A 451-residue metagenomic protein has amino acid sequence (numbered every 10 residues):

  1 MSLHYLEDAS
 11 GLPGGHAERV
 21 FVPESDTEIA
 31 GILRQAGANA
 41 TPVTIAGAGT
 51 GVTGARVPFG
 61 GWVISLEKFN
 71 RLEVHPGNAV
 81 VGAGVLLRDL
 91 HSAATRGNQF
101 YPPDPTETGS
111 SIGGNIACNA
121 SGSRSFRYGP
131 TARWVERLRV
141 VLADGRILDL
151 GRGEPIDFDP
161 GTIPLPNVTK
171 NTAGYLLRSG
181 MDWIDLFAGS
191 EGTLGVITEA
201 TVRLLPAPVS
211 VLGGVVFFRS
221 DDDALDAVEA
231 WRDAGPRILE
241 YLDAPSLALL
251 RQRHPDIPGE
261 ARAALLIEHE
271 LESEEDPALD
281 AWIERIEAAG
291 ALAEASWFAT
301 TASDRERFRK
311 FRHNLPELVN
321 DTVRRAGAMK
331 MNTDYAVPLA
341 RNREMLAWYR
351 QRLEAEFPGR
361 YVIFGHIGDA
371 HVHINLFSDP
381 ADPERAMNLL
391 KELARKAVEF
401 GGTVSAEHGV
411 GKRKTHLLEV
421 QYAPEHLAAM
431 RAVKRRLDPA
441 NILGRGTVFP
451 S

Functional and structural regions predicted by a protein language model:
M1-T41, I45-N78, Y128, T201-L204 (+3 more regions): N-terminal flexible segment immediately upstream of the FAD-binding catalytic core in FAD-dependent oxidoreductases
R71-H75, A83, L87-R88, S92-G235: FAD-binding subdomain of flavoenzyme oxidoreductases
A188-S190, V196, T201-E392, F400: C-terminal substrate-recognition/cap domain of FAD-linked oxidoreductases
N375-A381, R413, L417-Q421: Conserved PLP-binding active-site segment of the aspartate aminotransferase-like
T403-V410, R445-V448: Short acidic/histidine-rich active-site segments
T415-S451: Activity-critical C-terminal alpha-helical subdomain
